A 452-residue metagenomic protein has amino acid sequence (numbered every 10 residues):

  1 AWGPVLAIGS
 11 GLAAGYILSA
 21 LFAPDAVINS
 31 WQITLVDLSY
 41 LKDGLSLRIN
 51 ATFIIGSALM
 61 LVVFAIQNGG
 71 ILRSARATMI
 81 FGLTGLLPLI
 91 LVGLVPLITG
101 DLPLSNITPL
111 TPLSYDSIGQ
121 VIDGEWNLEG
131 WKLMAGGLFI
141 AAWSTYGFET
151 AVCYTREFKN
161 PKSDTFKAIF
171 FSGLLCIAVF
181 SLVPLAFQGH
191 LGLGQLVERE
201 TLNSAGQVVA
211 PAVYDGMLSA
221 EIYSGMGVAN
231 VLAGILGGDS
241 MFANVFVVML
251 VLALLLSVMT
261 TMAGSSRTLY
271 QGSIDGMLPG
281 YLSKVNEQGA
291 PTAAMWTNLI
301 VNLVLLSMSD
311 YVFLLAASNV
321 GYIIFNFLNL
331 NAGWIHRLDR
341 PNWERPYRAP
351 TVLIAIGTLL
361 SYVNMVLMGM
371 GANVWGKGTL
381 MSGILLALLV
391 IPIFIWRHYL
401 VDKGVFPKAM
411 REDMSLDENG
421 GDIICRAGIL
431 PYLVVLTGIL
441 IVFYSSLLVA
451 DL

Functional and structural regions predicted by a protein language model:
A1-M60, A65, V251-Q271, D310-I324: Hydrophobic transmembrane alpha-helices that form the core helical bundles of multi-pass secondary transporters
S10-A58, D101-L133, T201-P211, I222 (+2 more regions): Inter-helical loop and helix-membrane interface segments of multi-pass membrane transporters/permeases
G15-D25, L83-G119, A186-L191, N331-R340 (+1 more regions): Hydrophobic alpha-helical segments and their helix-loop junctions in multi-pass secondary transporters
L18-I33, P112-E125, A168-M259, L278-F313 (+1 more regions): TM-loop-TM module centered on a large, flexible mid-protein loop between adjacent transmembrane helices in multi-pass
Y40-S46, A58-T84, C153-K159, V304-L315 (+2 more regions): Membrane-water interface regions at transmembrane-helix termini and the short interhelical loops of multi-pass membrane
A51, V63, V285-A290, N326-L380 (+2 more regions): C-terminal membrane-solvent junction of multi-pass transporters and transport-like membrane proteins
A51-P109, I169-G173, S318-N329, L353 (+1 more regions): Membrane-interface loop-to-helix entry segments
G69-M79, Y146-V183, I274, L278-K284: Hydrophobic, small-residue-rich membrane helices and short re-entrant helix-turn-helix hairpins that build
